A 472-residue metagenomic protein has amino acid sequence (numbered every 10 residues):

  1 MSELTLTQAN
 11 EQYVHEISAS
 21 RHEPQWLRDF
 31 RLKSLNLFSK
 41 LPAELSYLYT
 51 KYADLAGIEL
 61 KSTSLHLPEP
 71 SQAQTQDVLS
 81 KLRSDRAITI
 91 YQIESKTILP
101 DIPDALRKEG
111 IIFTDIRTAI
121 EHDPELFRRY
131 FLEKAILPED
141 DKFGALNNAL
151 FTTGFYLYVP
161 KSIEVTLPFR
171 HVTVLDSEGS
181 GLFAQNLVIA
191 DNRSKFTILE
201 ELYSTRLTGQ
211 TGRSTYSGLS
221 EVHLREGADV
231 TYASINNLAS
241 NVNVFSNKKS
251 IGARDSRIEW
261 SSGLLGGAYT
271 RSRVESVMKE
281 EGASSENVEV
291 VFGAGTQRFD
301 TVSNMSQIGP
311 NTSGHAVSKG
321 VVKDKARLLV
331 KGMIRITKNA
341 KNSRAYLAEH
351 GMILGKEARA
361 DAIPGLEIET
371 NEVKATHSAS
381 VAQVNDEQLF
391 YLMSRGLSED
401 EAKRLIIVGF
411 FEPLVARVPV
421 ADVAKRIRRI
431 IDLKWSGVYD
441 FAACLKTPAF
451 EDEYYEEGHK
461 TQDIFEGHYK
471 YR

Functional and structural regions predicted by a protein language model:
M1-D140, G144-A145, G295, K323 (+1 more regions): N-terminal amphipathic, basic helical "cap/leader" segment at the start of enzyme domains
S20, A105, E109-F390, S394-L397 (+2 more regions): Conserved beta-strand/loop scaffold segments within soluble protein domains that form the structured core and edges
